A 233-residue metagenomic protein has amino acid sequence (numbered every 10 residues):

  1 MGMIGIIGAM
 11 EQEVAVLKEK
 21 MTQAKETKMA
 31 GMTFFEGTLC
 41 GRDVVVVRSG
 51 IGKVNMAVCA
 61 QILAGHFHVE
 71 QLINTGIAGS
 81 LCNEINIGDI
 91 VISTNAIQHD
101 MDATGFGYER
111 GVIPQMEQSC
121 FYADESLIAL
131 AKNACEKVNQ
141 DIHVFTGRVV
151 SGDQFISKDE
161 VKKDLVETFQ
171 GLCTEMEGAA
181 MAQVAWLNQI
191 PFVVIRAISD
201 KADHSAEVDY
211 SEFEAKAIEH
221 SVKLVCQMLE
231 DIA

Functional and structural regions predicted by a protein language model:
G2-M21: Short, conserved "active-site rim" segments that organize catalytic pockets and cofactor/ligand binding
G2-M3, T27-A233: Glycine-rich phosphate- or other oxyanion-binding loops that anchor nucleotides, phosphorylated ligands
M21-T27: Short glycine-aromatic motifs
